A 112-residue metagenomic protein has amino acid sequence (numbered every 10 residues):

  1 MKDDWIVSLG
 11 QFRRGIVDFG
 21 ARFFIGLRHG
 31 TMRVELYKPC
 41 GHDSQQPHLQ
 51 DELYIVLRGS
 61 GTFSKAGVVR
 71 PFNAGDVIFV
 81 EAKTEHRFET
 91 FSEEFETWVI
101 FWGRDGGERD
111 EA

Functional and structural regions predicted by a protein language model:
M1-Q46, A112: A short, N-terminal "cap"/entry segment at the start of jelly-roll beta-barrel domains of the cupin/DSBH fold
R28, S64-V68, F91: Short strand-coil-strand connectors
V34, F63-K65, T97: Short hydrophobic/aromatic-rich beta-strand segments that constitute the beta-sheet cores of beta-sandwich/beta-barrel
H48-F63: Short, conserved beta-strand element in jelly-roll/cupin
G67-A82: Short acidic-glycine-tyrosine-enriched beta hairpin
A82-E108: Ligand-binding loop in jelly-roll beta-barrel domains
